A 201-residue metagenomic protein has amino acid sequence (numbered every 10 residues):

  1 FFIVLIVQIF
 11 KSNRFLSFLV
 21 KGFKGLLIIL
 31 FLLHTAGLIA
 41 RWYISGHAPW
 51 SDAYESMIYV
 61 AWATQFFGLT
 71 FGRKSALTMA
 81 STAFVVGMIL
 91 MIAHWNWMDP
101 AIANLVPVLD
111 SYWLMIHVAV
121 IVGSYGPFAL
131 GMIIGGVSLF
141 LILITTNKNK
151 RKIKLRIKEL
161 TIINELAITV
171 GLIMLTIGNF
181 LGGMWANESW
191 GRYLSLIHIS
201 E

Functional and structural regions predicted by a protein language model:
F1-L196: Polytopic transmembrane helical bundles with strong interfacial aromatic enrichment
H198-E201: Conserved small/polar residues in nucleotide/adenosyl-binding loops
